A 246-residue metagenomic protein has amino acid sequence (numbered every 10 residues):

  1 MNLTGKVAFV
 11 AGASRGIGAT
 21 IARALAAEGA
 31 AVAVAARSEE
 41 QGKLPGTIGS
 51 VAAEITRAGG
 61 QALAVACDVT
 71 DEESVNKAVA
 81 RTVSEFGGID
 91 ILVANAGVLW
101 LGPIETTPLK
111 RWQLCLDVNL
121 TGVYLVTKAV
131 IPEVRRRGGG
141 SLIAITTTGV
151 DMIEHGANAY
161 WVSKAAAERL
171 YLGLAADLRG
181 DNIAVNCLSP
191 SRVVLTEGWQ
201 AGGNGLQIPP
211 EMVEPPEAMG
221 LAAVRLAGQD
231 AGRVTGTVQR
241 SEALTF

Functional and structural regions predicted by a protein language model:
M1-E85, W100: Short-chain dehydrogenase/reductase
K6, G60-Q61, G88-I89, V134-T148 (+2 more regions): Active-site loop of short-chain dehydrogenase/reductase
L25, G88, E168, L178-V193 (+1 more regions): Conserved Rossmann-fold SDR core element
P103-I104, R111-Q113: Substrate-binding pocket helix/loop in short-chain dehydrogenase/reductase
T127-K128, L172: A short, exposed helix-loop element centered on a Lys and neighboring polar residues
I143-A166, Y171-G180, R192-V193: Catalytic loop of short-chain dehydrogenase/reductase
G180, C187-L188, Q207-F246: C-terminal helical subdomain
